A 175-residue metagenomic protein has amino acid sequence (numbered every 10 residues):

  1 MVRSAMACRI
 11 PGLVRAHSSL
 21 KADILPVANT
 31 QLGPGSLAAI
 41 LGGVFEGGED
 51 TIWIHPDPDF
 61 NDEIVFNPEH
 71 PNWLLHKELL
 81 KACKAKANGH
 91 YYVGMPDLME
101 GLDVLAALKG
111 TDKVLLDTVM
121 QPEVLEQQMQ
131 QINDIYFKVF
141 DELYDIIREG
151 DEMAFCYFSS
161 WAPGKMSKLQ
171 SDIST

Functional and structural regions predicted by a protein language model:
M1, L20-V27, A38, F66-T175: Active-site loop segments of alpha/beta catalytic cores
M1-S18, A22: Ser/Thr/Asn(+Pro)-rich, low-complexity disordered segments
M6, F45-G47, D112-L116: Short, low-complexity, polar/charged sequence segments that are solvent-exposed and flexible
M6-L13, G33, N72-L79: Generic hydrophobic, aliphatic-rich segments that mediate packing or membrane embedding
A7, D62-N67: Extracellular glycan-targeting catalytic surfaces
V27-D62: A contiguous, low-structure linker/loop signature
